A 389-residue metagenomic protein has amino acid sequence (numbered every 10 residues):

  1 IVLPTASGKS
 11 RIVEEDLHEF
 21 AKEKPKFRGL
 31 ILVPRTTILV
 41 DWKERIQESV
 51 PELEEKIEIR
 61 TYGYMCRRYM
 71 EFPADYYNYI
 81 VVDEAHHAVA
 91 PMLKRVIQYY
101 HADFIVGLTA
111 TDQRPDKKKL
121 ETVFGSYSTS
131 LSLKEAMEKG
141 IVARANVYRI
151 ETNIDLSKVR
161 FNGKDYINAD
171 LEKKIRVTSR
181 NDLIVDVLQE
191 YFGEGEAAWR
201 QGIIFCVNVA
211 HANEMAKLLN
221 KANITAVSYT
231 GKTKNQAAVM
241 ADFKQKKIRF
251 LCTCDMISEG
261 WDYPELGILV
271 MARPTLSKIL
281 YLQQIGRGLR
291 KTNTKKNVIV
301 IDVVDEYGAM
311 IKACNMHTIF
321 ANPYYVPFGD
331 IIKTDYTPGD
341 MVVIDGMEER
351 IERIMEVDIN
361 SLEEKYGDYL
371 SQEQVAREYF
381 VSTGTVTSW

Functional and structural regions predicted by a protein language model:
I1-D16, F205: Walker A/P-loop
F27-R35, R200-N208, Y229: Conserved RecA-like ASCE P-loop NTPase motor core of nucleic-acid helicases/translocases
T37-F72, Y76: Inter-Walker segment of RecA-like/P-loop motor cores
V40, I203, N213-E214, I224-S258: Conserved helicase ATPase core of P-loop NTP-dependent helicases/translocases
H87-V147: Post-DEXD/H (motif II) to motif III coupling segment of the RecA-like Helicase ATP-binding lobe
Y127-I203: Conserved interdomain linker/interface between the two RecA-like ATPase lobes of SF2 helicase motors
L133-A143, R290-E349: A conserved SF2-helicase RecA2
L276-K296: Conserved SF2 helicase motif VI
